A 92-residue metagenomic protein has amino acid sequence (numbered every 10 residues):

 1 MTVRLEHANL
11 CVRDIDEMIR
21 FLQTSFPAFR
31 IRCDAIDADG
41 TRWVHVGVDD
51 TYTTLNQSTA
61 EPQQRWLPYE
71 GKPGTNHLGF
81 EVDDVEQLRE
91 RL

Functional and structural regions predicted by a protein language model:
T2, N9-Y52: Core segments of cupin and vicinal oxygen chelate
V3-L5, T75: Core-facing hydrophobic residues within beta-strands of well-ordered domains
R13-D16, E70-L92: Vicinal oxygen chelate
L22, T59, L92: Short, flexible helix/strand-to-coil boundary loops that buttress conserved ligand/catalytic motifs in alpha/beta
V44-H45, L67-E70: Short secondary-structure boundary/capping segments
V48, L55-A60: A glycine-rich, hydrophobic loop/mini-helix early in the fold
E61-W66: A short, acidic/glycine-rich surface segment
